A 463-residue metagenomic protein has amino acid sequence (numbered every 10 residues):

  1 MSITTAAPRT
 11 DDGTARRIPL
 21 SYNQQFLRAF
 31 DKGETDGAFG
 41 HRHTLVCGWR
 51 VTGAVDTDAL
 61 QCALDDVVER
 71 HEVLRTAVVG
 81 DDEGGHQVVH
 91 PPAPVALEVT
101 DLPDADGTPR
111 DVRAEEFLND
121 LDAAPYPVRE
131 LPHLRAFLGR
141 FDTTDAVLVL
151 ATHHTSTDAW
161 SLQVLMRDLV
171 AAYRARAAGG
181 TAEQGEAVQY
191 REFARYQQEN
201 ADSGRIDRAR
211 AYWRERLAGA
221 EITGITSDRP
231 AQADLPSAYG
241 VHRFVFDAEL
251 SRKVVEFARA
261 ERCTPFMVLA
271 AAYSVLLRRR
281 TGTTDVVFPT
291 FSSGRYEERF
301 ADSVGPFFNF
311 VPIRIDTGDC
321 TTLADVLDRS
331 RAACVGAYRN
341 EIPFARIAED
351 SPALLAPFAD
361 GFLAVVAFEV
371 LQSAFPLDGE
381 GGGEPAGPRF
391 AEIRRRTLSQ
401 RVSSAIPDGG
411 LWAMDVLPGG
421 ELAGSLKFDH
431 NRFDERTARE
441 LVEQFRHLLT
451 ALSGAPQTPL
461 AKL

Functional and structural regions predicted by a protein language model:
M1-D36, Q61-P109, F117, P132 (+2 more regions): Short amphipathic alpha-helices and their capping loops
M1-L27, S373-G382, A423, R432-L463: Flexible, non-catalytic linker and terminal segments flanking ANL/adenylate-forming cores
S2-A15, T52-E69, V88-E130, E249 (+3 more regions): A short, small/polar-residue-rich loop/turn motif at beta-strand boundaries within alpha/beta enzyme cores
D11-R16, T35-T44, Q61, E72-V73 (+7 more regions): His-Asp-centered acyl/peptidyl-transfer active-site segments
R17-P19, P132-E192, A438-A451: Active-site-proximal acidic secondary-structure segment that organizes catalysis
Q24-V51, D81-D106, E130-R135, D145-V147 (+7 more regions): Acyl/amide activation-and-transfer machinery of modular secondary-metabolite enzymes
V51-R75, L150-R167, G240-G282, A301 (+4 more regions): Acyl activation and transfer enzymes in specialized metabolism, enriched for ANL adenylate-forming modules
H71, R75, M166, T284-F291 (+3 more regions): Extended, hydrophobic beta-loop-alpha segments that form or line the acyl/peptidyl-thioester binding and transfer paths
